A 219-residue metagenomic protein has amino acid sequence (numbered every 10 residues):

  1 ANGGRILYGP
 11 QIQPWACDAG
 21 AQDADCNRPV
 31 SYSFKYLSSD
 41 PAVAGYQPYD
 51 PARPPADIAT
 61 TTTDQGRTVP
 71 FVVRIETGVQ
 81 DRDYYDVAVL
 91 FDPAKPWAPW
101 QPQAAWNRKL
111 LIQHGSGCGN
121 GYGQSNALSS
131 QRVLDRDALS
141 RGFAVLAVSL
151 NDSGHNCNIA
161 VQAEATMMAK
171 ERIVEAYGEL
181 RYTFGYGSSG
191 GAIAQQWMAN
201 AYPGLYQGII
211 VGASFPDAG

Functional and structural regions predicted by a protein language model:
A1-W106: Catalytic-loop region of hydrolases
T77-S140, A160: N-terminal cap/lid subdomain of alpha/beta-hydrolase-fold enzymes
R82, C157-Y177: Alpha/beta-hydrolase active-site loop
P93-N107, M168-S189: Gly/Ser-rich "nucleophile elbow"/oxyanion-hole loop immediately N-terminal to the catalytic nucleophile in hydrolases
W106-L110, R141-V145, E179-T183, G204-G208: Loop/turn elements at helix/coil->beta-strand transitions in domains of secreted/extracellular proteins
S116-G121, V145, N151-H155, S189-I193 (+1 more regions): Solvent-exposed loop/turn segments at secondary-structure junctions within structured extracellular/periplasmic domains
A192-P203: Short glycine-enriched nucleophile-adjacent loop and the immediately C-terminal alpha-helix near the catalytic center
Y206-G219: A catalytic-pocket lid/entrance helix-loop region that shapes and gates access to the active site across common
